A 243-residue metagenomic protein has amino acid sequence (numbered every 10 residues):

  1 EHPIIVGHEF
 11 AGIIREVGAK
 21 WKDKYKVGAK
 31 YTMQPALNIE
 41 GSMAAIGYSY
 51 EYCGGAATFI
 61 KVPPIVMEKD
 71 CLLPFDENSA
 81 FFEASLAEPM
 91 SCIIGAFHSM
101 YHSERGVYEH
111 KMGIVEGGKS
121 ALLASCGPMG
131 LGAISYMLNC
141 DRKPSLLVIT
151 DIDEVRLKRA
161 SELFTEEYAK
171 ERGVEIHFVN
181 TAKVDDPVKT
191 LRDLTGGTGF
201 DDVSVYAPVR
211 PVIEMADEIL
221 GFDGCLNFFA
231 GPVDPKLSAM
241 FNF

Functional and structural regions predicted by a protein language model:
E1-E40, C53-G54, D76: Glycine-rich beta-strand-centered segment in the early N-terminal region that forms part of a ligand/cofactor-binding
P3, D23-K24, E83-L86, G113-I114 (+1 more regions): Residue-level "contact hotspot" at macromolecular interaction interfaces
V17, P89, S125-P128: Glycine-rich Rossmann-fold phosphate-binding loop(s) that bind the pyrophosphate of adenine dinucleotide cofactors
V27, E116-G117, F222: Short, flexible surface segments
A36-G118: NAD(P)H dinucleotide-binding glycine-rich loop of Rossmann-like/cofactor-binding domains, especially the beta1-alpha1
G117-G118, L123-C126, I134, L138-I213: Adenosine-nucleotide cofactor-binding segment
L131: Residues forming the Rossmann-fold NAD(P)(H) cofactor-binding site
S161-F164, K170, R210-F243: Glycine-rich phosphate-binding loop and adjacent beta-alpha segment of Rossmann(oid) nucleotide-cofactor-binding
